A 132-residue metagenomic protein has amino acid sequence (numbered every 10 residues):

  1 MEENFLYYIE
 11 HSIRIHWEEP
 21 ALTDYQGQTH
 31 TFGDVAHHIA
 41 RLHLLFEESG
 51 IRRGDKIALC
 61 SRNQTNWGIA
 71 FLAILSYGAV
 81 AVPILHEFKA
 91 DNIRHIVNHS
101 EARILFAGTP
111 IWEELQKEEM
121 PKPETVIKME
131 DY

Functional and structural regions predicted by a protein language model:
M1-A21: A short N-terminal helical cap/helix-turn-helix that marks the beginning of AMP-binding/adenylate-forming
L6, A36-I39, W112: Hydrophobic face of alpha-helices
I13-I15, G50-R52, E119: Generic structural signal for beta-strand residues in well-ordered domains
I15, H38, Q64, A73-Y77 (+2 more regions): Short alpha-helical scaffold segments that flank and stabilize functional sites
E18-Q64, G68-L72, K89-R94: Conserved AMP-binding/adenylate-forming core of the ANL superfamily
E48-S49, S76-Y132: Structural core segment of the AMP-binding/adenylate-forming
